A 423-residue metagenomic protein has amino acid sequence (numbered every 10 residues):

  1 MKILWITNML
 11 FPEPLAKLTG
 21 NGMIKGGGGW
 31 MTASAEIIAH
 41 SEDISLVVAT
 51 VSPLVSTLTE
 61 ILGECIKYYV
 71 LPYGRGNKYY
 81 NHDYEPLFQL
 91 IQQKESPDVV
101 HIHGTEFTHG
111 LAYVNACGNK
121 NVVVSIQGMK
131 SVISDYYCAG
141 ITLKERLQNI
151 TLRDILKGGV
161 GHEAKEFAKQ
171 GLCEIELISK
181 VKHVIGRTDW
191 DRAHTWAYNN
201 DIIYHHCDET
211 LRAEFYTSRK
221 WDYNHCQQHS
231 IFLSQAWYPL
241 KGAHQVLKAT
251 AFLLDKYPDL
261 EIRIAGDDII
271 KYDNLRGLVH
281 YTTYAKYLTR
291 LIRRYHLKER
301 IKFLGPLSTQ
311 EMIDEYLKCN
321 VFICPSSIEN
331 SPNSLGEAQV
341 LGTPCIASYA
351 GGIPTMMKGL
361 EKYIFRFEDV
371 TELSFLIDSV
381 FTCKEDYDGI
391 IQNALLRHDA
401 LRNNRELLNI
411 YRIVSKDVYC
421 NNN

Functional and structural regions predicted by a protein language model:
M1-V55, E64-I66, R405, C420-N423: N-terminal subdomain of nucleotide-sugar transferases
L4, D222-K241, L247-L254, I262-R263: Conserved donor-binding/catalytic core segment of Leloir-type glycosyltransferases
Q92, P306, D314-C319: Short alpha-helical donor nucleotide-sugar binding micro-motif in glycosyltransferases
R276-P306: Nucleotide-activated donor-binding/catalytic signature segment of Leloir-type glycosyltransferases, i.e., the conserved
S327: Aromatic "clamp/platform" in nucleotide-sugar-dependent glycosyltransferases that forms part of the donor/acceptor
P344-A347: Short hydrophobic beta-strand element within catalytic cores of glycosyltransferases and related nucleotide-activated
G359-V370, S379-K384: Conserved acidic donor-binding segment of nucleotide-sugar-dependent glycosyltransferases
E385-Y419: A charged, aromatic-enriched C-terminal amphipathic alpha-helix characteristic of glycosyltransferases across folds
